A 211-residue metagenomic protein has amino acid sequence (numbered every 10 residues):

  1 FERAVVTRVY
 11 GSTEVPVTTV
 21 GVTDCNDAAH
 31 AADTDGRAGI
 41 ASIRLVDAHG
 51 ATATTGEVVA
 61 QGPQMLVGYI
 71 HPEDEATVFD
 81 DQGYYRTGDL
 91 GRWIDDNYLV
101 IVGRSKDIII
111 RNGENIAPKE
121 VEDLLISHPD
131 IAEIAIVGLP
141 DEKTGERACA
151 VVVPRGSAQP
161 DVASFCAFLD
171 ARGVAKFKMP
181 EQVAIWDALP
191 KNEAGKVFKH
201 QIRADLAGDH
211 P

Functional and structural regions predicted by a protein language model:
F1-A31, S42-R44, H49: Gly/Ser/Thr-rich phosphate-binding loop
R3-V6, I40, E133, P180: A generic structural signal for alpha->beta connector loops
T7-T13, T34-R37, V137-L139, A184: Beta-strand->loop->alpha-helix junctions that form or flank phosphate-binding loops in nucleotide-handling enzymes
G11, I43, G56, G62 (+5 more regions): AMP-binding/adenylate-forming catalytic core of the ANL superfamily
A31-A38, D81-Q82: Short Gly/Pro-enriched turn/cap motifs at secondary-structure boundaries
R37-I40, H49-V78, I116: Conserved ATP/PPi-binding loop(s) of AMP-dependent carboxylate-activating enzymes
V46-D47, F79, T87, W93 (+1 more regions): Hydrophobic alpha-helical segments, especially N-terminal targeting/anchoring helices
A204-P211: Acidic/polar alpha-helix N-cap and adjacent early helical turns within long charge-rich amphipathic helices/linkers
